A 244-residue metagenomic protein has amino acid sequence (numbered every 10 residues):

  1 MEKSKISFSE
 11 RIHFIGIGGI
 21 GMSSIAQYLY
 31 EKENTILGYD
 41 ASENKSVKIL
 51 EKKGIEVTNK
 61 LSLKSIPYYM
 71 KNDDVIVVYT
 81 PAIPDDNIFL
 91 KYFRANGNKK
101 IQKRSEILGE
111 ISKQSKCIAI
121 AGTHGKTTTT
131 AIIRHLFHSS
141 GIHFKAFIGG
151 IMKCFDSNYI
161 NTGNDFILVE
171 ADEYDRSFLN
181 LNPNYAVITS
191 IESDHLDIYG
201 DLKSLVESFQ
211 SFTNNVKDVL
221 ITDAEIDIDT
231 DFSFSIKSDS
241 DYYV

Functional and structural regions predicted by a protein language model:
K3-E10, Y28-N34, E51, K64-K71 (+2 more regions): Phosphate-binding loop of NTP-binding sites
H13-I17: Conserved N-terminal Rossmann-fold NAD(P)-binding element of oxidoreductases
G18, A26: N-terminal Rossmann NAD(P)H-binding glycine-rich loop of SDR-like oxidoreductase domains
M22: N-terminal Rossmann-fold NAD(P) dinucleotide-binding loop
E33-I49: NAD(P)-binding Rossmann-fold cofactor-contacting core
I49-E56: Short, conserved SAM-binding/catalytic segment of Class I S-adenosyl-L-methionine-dependent methyltransferases
E56-L61, Q102: Short acidic-hydrophobic, aromatic-tinged amphipathic segments that line or gate anion-handling sites
I76-T80: Acidic beta-strand-to-loop metal/phosphate-binding motif
